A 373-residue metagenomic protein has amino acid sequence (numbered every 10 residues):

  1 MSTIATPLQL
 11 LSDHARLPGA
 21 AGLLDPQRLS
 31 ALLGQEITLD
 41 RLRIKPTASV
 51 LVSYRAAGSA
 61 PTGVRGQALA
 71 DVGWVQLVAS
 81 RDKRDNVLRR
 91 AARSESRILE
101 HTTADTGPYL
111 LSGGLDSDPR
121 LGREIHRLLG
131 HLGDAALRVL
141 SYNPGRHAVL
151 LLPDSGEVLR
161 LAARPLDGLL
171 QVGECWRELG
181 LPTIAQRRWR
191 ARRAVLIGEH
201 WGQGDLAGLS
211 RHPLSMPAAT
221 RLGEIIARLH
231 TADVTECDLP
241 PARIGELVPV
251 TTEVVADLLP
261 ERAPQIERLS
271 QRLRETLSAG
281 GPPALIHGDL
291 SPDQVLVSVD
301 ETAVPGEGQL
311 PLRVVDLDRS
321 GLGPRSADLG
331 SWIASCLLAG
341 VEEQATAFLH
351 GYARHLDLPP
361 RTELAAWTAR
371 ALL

Functional and structural regions predicted by a protein language model:
M1-R187, R193-A194, G198-E199, D205-A207 (+2 more regions): Phosphate/pyrophosphate-binding loops and the adjoining catalytic core of nucleotide-dependent enzymes
L51-V52, V139, A148-L152, V158 (+1 more regions): Active-site acidic catalytic loop and adjacent metal/ATP-binding pocket of ATP-dependent phosphoryl transfer enzymes
L121-V139, V234-G288, S298-D300, R354 (+1 more regions): An alpha-helical support segment within catalytic cores of ATP-dependent transferases
L169-L170, H212, S326: Conserved strand-to-helix beginnings and helix N-cap segments that scaffold or border functional pockets
Q171-W176, L222-H230, I266-L273, D328-I333 (+2 more regions): Structural preference for long, well-ordered alpha-helical segments in enzyme cores
L206-L214: AlphaC helix of the protein kinase catalytic domain
S215-A219: Short alpha-helical scaffold element within the canonical Hanks-type protein kinase domain
S326-D357, A369-L373: Active-site activation/catalytic loop segments of kinase-like enzymes and analogous catalytic loops in related
